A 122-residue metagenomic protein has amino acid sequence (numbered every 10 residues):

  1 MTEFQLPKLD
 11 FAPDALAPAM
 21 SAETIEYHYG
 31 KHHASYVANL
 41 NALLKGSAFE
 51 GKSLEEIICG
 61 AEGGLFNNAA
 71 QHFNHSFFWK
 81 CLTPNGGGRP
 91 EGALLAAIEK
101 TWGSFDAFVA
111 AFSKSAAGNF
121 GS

Functional and structural regions predicted by a protein language model:
M1-S122: Feature for soluble, non-membrane regions of globular proteins
